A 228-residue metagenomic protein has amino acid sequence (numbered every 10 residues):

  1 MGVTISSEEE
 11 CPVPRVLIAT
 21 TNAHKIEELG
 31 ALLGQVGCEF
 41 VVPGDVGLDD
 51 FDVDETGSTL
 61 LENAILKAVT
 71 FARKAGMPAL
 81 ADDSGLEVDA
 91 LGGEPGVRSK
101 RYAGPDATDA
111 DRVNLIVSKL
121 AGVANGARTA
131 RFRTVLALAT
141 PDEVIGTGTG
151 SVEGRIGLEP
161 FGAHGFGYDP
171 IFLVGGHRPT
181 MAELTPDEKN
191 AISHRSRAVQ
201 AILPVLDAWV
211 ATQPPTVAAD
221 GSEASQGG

Functional and structural regions predicted by a protein language model:
G2-L17, A23-V42, G47-G228: Anionic-ligand binding patches
